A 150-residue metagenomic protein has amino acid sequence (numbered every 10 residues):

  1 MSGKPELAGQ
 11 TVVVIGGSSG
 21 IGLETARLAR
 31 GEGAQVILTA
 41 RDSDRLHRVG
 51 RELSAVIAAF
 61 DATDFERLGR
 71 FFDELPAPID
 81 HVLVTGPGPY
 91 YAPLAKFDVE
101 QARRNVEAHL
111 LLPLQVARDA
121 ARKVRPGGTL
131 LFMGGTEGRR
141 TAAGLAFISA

Functional and structural regions predicted by a protein language model:
M1-V14: Flexible N-terminal pre-Rossmann segment of NAD(P)-dependent oxidoreductases
S18, A26: N-terminal Rossmann NAD(P)H-binding glycine-rich loop of SDR-like oxidoreductase domains
E32-L46: Conserved glycine-rich Rossmann-like NAD(P)H-binding loop of the short-chain dehydrogenase/reductase
E52-E66: Rossmann-fold cofactor-recognition segment
A77, A108-G128: Amphipathic alpha-helical dimer-interface segment in Rossmann-like NAD(P)H-dependent oxidoreductases
L83-A92: Conserved NAD(P)H cofactor-binding loop of Rossmann-fold oxidoreductase domains
A95-L114: Catalytic Tyr-X3-Lys loop
N105-V106, Q115, T129-A150: Catalytic loop of short-chain dehydrogenase/reductase
